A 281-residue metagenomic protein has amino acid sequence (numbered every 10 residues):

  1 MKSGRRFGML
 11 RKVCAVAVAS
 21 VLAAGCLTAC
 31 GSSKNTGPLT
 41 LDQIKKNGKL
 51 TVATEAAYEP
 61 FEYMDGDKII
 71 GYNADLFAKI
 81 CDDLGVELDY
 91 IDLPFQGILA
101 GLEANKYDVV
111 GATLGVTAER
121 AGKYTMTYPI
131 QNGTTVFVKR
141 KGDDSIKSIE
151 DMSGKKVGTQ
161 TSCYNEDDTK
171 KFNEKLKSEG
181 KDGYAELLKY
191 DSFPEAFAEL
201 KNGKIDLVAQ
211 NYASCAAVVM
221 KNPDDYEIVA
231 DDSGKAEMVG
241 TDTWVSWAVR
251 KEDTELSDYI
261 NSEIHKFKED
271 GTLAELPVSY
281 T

Functional and structural regions predicted by a protein language model:
G25-A29: C-terminal motif of bacterial Sec signal peptides marking the signal peptidase cleavage site
G31, A74-D83, D143, E150 (+3 more regions): Extended ligand-binding regions for polar small-molecule ligands
G37-T113, S279: Extracytoplasmic small-molecule ligand-binding "clamshell" domains of the periplasmic binding protein/Venus flytrap
L50-T51, G85-E87, E103-A112, K155-G158 (+4 more regions): Alpha-to-beta junction loops
F77-V86, N165-K189, M220-P223: Ligand-binding cleft/hinge of the Venus flytrap
A78, D82, E87-D151, S233-G240: Acidic, polar ligand-binding/catalytic clefts
G97, L114-G122, D167-K175, N202 (+1 more regions): A ligand-binding cleft/hinge motif common to bilobed small-molecule-binding domains
Q131-K139, K221-S262: Periplasmic-binding protein-like
